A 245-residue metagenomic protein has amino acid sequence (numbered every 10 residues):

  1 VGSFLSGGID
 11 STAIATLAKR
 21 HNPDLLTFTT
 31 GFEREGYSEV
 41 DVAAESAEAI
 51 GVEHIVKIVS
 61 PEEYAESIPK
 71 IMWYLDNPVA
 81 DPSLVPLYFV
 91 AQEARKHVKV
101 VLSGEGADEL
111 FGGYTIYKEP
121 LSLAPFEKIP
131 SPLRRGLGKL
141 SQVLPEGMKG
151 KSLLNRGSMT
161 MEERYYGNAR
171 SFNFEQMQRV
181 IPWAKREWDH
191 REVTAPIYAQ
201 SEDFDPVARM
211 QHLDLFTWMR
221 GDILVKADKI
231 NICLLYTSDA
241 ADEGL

Functional and structural regions predicted by a protein language model:
V1-E192, K226-A241: ATP-dependent adenylate-handling active sites, centered on carboxylate activation for C-N bond formation
A15-L17, I197, D205-P206: Intrinsically disordered, low-complexity boundary segments flanking structured domains
I68-M72, L213-M219: Short alpha-helical scaffolding segments that buttress acidic/His motifs in well-ordered protein cores
A80, S201-D214: Structural motif
E192-Y198: A short, charged helix-loop
L215-K229: Short Ser/Thr-interspersed hydrophobic loop/turn segments at strand-loop and sheet-helix junctions that line or gate
